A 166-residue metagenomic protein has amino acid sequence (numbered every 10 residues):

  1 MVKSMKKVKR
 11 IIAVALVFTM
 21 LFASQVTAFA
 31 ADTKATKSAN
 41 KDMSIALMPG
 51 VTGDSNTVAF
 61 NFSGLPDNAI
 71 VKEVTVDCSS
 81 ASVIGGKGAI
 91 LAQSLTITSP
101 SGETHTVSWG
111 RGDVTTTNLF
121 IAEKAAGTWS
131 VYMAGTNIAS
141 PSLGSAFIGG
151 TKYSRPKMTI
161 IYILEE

Functional and structural regions predicted by a protein language model:
K3-A15: Bacterial N-terminal signal peptides that target proteins for export
K9, V17, T116-F120: Short, well-ordered helical secondary-structure segments
R10, F22-A35: Sec-dependent signal peptide cleavage junction
A15-V17, A28: Cleavable N-terminal signal peptides
L21-F22, E165: Compositionally biased amphipathic helical and low-complexity segments enriched in hydrophobic
F29-E166: Disulfide-rich extracellular domains of secreted proteins
